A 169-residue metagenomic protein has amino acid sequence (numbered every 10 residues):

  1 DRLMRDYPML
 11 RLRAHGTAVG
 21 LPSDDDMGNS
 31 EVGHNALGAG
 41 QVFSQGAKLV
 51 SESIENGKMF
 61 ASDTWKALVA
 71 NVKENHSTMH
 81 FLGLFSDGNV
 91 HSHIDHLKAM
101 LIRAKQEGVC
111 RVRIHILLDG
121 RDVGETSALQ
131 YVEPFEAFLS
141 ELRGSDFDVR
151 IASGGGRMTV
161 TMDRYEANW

Functional and structural regions predicted by a protein language model:
D1-M158, D163-A167: Active-site nucleophile/metal-coordination loop of metallo-enzymes that catalyze phosphate/sulfate and related
